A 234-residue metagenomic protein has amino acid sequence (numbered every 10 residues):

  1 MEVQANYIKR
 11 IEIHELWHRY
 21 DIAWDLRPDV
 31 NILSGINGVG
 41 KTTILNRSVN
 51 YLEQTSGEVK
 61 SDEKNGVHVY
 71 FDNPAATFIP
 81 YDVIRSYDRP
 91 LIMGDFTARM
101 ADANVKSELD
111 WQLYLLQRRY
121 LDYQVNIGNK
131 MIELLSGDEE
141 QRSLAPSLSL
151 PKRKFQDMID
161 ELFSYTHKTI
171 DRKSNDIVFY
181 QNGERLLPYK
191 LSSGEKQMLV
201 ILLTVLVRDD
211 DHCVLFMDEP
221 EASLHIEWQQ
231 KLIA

Functional and structural regions predicted by a protein language model:
M1-T55, R172-A234: Switch/communication elements of ASCE P-loop NTPase nucleotide-binding domains
E2-A5, K9-H14, A23-D25, N46-K190: Phosphate-coordinating catalytic segments in nucleotide- and nucleic-acid-processing enzymes
